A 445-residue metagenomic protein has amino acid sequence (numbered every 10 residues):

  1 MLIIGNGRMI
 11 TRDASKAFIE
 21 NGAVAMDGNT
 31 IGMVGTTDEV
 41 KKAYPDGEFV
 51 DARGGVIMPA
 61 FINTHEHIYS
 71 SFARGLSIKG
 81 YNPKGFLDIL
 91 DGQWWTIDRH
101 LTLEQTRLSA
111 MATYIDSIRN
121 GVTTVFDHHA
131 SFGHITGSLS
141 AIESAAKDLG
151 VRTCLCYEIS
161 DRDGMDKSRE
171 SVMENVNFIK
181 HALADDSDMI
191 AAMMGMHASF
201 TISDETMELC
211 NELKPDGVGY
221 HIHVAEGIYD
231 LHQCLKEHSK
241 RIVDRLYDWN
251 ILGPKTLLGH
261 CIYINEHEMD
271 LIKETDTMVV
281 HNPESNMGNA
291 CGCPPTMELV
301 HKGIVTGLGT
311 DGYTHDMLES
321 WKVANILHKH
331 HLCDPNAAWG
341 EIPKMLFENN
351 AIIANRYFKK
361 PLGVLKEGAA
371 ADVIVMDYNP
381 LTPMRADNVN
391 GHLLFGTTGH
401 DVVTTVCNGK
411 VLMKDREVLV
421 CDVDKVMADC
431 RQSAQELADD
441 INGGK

Functional and structural regions predicted by a protein language model:
M1-G22, M26-T30, T37, A43 (+1 more regions): Active-site microenvironment of metallo-dependent hydrolases
L2-N6, K41-D88, E104, M111 (+1 more regions): Replace "His-x-His-based motif
G7, V24, N29, G54 (+14 more regions): Divalent metal-coordination and catalytic microenvironments
F72-T106, D163-G164, I228-K255, T275-M278 (+1 more regions): Active-site gating loops and adjacent loop-to-helix segments of metal-dependent hydrolytic enzymes
L76-H128, G133-V151, M173-D185, R431-N442: Alpha-helical scaffold segments that flank or form the walls of functional sites
H129, H134-I262: Metal-coordinating catalytic core of metallo-dependent amide/deamination hydrolases
G150, K214-G219, I251-P254, L271-V280 (+2 more regions): Glycine-enriched alpha-helix->loop->beta-strand junction motifs that scaffold or abut catalytic
D248-I251, K255, M297-P380, L394-T398: His/Asp/Glu-enriched, well-ordered alpha-helical/loop segment that forms or immediately abuts the divalent-metal
